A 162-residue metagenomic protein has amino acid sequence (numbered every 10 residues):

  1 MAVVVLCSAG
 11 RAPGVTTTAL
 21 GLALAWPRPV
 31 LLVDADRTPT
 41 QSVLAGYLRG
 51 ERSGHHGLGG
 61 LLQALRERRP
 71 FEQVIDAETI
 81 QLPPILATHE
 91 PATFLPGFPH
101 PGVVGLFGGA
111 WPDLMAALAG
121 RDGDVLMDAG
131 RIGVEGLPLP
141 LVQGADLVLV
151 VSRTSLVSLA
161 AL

Functional and structural regions predicted by a protein language model:
A2-A45, L118: Walker A/P-loop phosphate-binding motif and the immediately C-terminal alpha-helix
V4, L31-V33, T93-L95, L147-V151: Hydrophobic/aromatic beta-strand patches that form the interior of the parallel beta-sheet core in alpha/beta enzyme
C7-R11, G21-P27, G46, T79-G102: A structural preference for long, well-packed, hydrophobic secondary-structure segments
R11-P13, P99-V104, I132-V134, T154-S158: Short acidic, S/G/P-rich loop/turn micro-motifs used as interaction or catalytic elements
A25, E67-R68, R153: Cytoplasmic membrane-interface segments at the C-terminal ends of transmembrane helices
P29-L31, A35-A92: Phosphate-binding loop that captures ATP/GTP phosphates
Q81-P84, T88, F94-G130: Cytosolic-facing regulatory segments adjacent to core modules
W111-L162: Conserved catalytic-core segment of NTP-binding enzymes
